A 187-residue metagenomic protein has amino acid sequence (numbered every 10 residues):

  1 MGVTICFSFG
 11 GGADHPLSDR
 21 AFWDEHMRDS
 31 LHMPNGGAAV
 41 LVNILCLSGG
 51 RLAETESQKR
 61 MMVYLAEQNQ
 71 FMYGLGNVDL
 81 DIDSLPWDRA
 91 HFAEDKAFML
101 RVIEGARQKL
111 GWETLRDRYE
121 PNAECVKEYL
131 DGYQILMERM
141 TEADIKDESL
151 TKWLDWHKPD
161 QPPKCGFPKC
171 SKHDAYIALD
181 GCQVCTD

Functional and structural regions predicted by a protein language model:
M1-S84: Non-catalytic protein-protein interaction scaffold segments in large eukaryotic complex-forming proteins
L47-Q161: Extended alpha-helical interaction scaffolds used for oligomerization/partner binding
P163, A175-A178: Residue-level signal for mature regions of secreted extracellular proteins and peptides
G166-K172: Low-complexity, intrinsically disordered Gly/Pro/Thr-rich segments
F167, L179-C182: Residues immediately within or flanking Cys/His clusters that coordinate Zn2+ in small zinc-binding modules
H173, C185: Short Cys/His-rich metal-coordination motifs, predominantly Zn2+-binding knuckles/fingers
